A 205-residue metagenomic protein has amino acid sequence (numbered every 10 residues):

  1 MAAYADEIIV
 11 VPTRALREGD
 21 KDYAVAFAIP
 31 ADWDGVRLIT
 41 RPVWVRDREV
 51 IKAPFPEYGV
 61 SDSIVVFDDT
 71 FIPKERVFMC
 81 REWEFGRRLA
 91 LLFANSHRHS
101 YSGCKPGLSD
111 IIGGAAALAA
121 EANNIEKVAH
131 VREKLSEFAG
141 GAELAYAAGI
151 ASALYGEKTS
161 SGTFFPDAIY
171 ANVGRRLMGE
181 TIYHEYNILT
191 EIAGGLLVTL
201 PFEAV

Functional and structural regions predicted by a protein language model:
A2-D47: A short core secondary-structure module
I9-L16, R46-P54, T159-D167: Short helix/strand-bridging catalytic loops that position acidic/His residues to coordinate divalent metals and engage
P12, D69, A139, A153-G156 (+1 more regions): Active-site proximal loops enriched in glycine and acidic residues that flank catalytic Cys/His/Asp and coordinate
R48-E143: Glycine-rich beta->alpha junctions and the first turn(s) of the following alpha-helix
L108-H184: Long, well-ordered mid-to-C-terminal structural blocks that present hydrophobic/aromatic surfaces
I169-V205: Alpha-helix capping/hinge segments and adjacent helical runs
